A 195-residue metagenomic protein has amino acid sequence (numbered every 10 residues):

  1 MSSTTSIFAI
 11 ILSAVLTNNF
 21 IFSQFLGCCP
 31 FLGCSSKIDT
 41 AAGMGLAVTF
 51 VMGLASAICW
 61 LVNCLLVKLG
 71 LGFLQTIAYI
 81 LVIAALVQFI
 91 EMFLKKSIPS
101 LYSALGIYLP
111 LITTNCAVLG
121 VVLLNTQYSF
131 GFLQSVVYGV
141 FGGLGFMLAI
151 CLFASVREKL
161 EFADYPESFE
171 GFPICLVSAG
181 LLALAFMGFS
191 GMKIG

Functional and structural regions predicted by a protein language model:
S2, S6, L184-G195: Juxtamembrane boundary at the C-terminal end of a transmembrane helix
I7-I21, G70-A85, V136-A149: Structural signature of hydrophobic alpha-helical transmembrane segments
I10-F50: Juxtamembrane transmembrane-helix termini in multi-pass membrane transport proteins
F25-G33, M92-S97, Y108-L111, C116-S129: Generic transmembrane alpha-helix signature in multi-pass membrane proteins, especially transporters/channels
L26-T40, V87-L101, F153-D164: C-terminal ends of transmembrane helices
A47-A57, G106-V122, G171-A183: Small-residue-rich segments of transmembrane alpha-helices in multi-pass membrane proteins, especially helix faces
L61-G106: Ordered, amphipathic secondary-structure segments that act as subunit-interaction surfaces in large macromolecular
E158-L176: Interfacial loop-to-transmembrane junctions
